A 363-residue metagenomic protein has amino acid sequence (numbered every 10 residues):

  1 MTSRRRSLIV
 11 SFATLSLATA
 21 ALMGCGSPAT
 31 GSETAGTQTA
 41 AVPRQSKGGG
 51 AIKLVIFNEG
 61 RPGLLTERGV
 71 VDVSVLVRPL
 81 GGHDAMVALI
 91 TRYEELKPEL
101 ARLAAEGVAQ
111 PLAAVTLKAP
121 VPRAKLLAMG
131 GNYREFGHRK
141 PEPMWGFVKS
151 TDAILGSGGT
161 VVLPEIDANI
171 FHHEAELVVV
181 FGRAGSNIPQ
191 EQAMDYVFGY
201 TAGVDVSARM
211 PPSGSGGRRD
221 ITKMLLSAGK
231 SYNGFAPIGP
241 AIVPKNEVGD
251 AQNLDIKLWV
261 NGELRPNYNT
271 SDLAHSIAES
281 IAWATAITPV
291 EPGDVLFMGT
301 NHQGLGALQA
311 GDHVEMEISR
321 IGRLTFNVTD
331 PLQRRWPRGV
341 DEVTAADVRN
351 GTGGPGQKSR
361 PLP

Functional and structural regions predicted by a protein language model:
T2-A13: N-terminal secretory signal peptides and thylakoid transit peptides that target proteins across membranes
S11-A21: Bacterial N-terminal signal peptides
G26-M144, E315, R335-P363: N-terminal non-catalytic cap/leader segment that marks the start of a structured domain
G60-P62, Y133-R134, A184-S186, N301-L305 (+1 more regions): Short, charged beta-turn/beta-strand-edge "cap" motif at the junction between a beta-strand and an adjacent loop
P122, A128, E291, Q309-A310: Residue-level recognition of short, solvent-exposed, well-ordered loop/turn junctions that link secondary-structure
R123-I281, I287, W336, D341-T344: Glycine-enriched loop-and-adjacent helix/strand subsegments that border the catalytic/binding cleft of enzyme cores
S276-Q309: A conserved acidic, glycine/proline-rich C-terminal tail/linker
